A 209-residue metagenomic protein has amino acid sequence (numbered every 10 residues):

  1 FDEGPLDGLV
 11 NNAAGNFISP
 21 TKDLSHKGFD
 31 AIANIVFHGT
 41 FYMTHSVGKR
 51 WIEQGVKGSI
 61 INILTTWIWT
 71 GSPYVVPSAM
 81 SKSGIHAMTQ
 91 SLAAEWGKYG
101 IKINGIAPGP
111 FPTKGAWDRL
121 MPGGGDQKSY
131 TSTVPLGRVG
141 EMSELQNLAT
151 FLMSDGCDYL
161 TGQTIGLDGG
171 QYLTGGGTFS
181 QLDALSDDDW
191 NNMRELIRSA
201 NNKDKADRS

Functional and structural regions predicted by a protein language model:
G4-D7, W51-T65, K98-I101, Q163: Active-site loop of short-chain dehydrogenase/reductase
P20-T21, S25-A33, Y130: Substrate-binding pocket helix/loop in short-chain dehydrogenase/reductase
L24, G71-A79, S91, A116-R119: Active-site loop-to-helix junction immediately N-terminal to the catalytic Tyr of the SDR YXXXK motif in Rossmann-fold
T44, S81, T89: Active-site helix of classical SDR
K49, A94-K98, D158: Alpha-helical segment proximal to the catalytic Tyr-Lys
K98, P108-V134, T174-D204: A glycine/serine/threonine-rich, flexible loop-to-helix segment that serves as the NAD(P) cofactor-binding "lid"
G105, G125-L160, L167-G169, R194-S209: C-terminal helical subdomain
